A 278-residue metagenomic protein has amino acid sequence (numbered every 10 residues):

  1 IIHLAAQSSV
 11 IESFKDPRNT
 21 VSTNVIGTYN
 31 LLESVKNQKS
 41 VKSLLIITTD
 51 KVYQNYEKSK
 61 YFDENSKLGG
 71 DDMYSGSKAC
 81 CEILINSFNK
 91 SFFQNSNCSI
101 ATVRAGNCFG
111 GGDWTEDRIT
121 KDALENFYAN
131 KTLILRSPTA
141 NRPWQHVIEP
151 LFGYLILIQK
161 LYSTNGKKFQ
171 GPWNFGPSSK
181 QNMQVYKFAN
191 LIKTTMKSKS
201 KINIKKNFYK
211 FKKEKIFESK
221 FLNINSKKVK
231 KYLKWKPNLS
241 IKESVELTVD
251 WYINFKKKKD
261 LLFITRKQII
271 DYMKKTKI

Functional and structural regions predicted by a protein language model:
I1-L4, I46, N174: Rossmann-fold scaffold of SDR-type NAD(P)-dependent oxidoreductases
I1-T23: NAD(P)H-binding glycine-rich loop region in Rossmannoid oxidoreductase-like domains and their noncatalytic homologs
A5-A6, C81, S244: Small-residue (primarily alanine) positions within well-ordered alpha-helices, especially packing/interaction faces
K15-E33, N37, K42-S43, K51-C108 (+1 more regions): Catalytic helix-loop patch of NAD(P)-dependent Rossmann-fold dehydrogenases
T28, E116-K121, Y154, A189: Amphipathic alpha-helical segments in well-structured domains
C80, L84-F88, A123, F188 (+1 more regions): Hydrophobic alpha-helix immediately C-terminal to the catalytic Tyr-X-X-X-Lys motif of short-chain
N107, F127-I278: C-terminal substrate-binding subdomain of Rossmann-fold SDR/epimerase-dehydratase oxidoreductases
